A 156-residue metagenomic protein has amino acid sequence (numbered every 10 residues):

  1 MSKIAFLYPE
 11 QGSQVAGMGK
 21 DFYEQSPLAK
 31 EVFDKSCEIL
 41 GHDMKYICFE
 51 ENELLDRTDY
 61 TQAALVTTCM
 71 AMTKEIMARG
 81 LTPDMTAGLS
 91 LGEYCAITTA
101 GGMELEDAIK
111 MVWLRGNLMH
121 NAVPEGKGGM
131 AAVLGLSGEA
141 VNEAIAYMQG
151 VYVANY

Functional and structural regions predicted by a protein language model:
S2-A87, Q149: Helix-rich "cap/lid" substructures immediately adjacent to catalytic or cofactor-binding pockets
Q11-S13, E38-L40, A100-Y156: Alpha/beta catalytic cores of group-transfer enzymes, especially the acyltransferase/condensing modules of polyketide
E31, A64, S90-L91, M103 (+1 more regions): An amphipathic alpha-helix/helix-turn recognition signal
L54-R57, A96, A100, E125: Short amphipathic alpha-helical segments at helix-loop
L65, M72, E93-A96, L118: Hydrophobic side chains within alpha-helical segments
C69, D84, G88-G92, A96 (+1 more regions): Gly/Ala-rich beta-loop-alpha elbow adjacent to hydrolase catalytic centers
K74-R79, I97-M103: Alpha-helix C-terminal capping segments
